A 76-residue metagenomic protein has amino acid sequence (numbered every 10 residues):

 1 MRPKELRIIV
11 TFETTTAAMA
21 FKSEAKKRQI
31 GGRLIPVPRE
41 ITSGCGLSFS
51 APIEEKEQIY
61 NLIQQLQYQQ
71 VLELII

Functional and structural regions predicted by a protein language model:
K4-T11: Short glycine-/aliphatic-rich beta-strand segments at the starts of folded cytosolic domains
T14-I30: Short amphipathic alpha-helix segments
T15, V37, E55: A generic "binding-loop/recognition-motif" signal
G31-V37, Q70-L72: A short linear hydrophobic-aromatic micro-motif
I41-L47: Surface-exposed aromatic
S48-I76: C-terminal structural segments of small proteins and small subunits
